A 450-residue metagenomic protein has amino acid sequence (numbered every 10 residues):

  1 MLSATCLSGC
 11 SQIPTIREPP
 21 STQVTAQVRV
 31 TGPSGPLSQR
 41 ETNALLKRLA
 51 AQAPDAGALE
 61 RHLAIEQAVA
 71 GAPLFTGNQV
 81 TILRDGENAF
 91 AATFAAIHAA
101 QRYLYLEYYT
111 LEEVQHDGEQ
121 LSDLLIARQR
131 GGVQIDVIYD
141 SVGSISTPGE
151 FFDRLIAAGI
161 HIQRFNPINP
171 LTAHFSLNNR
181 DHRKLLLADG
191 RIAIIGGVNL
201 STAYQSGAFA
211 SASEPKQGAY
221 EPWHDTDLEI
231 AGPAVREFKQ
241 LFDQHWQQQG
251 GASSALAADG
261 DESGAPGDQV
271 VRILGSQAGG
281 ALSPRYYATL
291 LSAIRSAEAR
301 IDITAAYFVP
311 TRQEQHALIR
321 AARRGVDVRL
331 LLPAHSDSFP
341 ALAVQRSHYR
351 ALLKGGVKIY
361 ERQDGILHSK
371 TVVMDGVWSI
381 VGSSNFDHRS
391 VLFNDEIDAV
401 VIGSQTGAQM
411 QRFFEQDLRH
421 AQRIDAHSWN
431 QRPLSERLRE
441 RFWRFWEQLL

Functional and structural regions predicted by a protein language model:
M1-S8: Bacterial N-terminal signal peptides
C10-L450: Charged, low-complexity intrinsically disordered terminal segments
